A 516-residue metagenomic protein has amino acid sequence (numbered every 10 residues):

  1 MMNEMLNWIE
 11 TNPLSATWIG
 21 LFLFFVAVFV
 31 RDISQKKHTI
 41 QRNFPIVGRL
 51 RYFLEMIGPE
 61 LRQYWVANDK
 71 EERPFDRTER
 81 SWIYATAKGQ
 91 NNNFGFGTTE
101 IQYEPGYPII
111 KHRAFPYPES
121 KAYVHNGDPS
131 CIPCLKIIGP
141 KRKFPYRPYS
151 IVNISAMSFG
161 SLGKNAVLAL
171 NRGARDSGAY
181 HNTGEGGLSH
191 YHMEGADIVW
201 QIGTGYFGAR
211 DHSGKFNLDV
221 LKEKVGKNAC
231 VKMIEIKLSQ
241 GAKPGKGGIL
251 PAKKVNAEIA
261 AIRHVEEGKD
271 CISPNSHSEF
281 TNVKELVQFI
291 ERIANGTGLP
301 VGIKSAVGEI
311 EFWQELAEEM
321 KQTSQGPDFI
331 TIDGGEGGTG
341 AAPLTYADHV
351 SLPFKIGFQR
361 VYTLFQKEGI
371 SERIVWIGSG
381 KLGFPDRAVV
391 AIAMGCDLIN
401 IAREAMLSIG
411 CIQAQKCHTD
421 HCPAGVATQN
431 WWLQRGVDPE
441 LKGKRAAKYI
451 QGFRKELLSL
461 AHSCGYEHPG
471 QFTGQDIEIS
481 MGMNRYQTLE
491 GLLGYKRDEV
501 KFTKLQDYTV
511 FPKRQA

Functional and structural regions predicted by a protein language model:
M2-R175, A179-A196, W200-H212, F216-A242 (+2 more regions): Conserved, well-structured core domains of diverse proteins
K164, L168, S177, D219-E223 (+2 more regions): Internal alpha/beta core interface subdomains
G184-G186, L299-K304, P327, S371 (+1 more regions): Flexible, glycine/charged-enriched surface loops at secondary-structure junctions
W200, Y206-G208, A252-T281, G340-K355 (+1 more regions): Glycine-rich tight-turn/loop motif centered on a GG-T
R210-M233, K237, P353, T363 (+7 more regions): Phosphate/diphosphate-binding loops
K227-P251, I310, E315-I332: Carboxylate/His-rich catalytic cores and anion/metal-binding grooves
I272-Q434: Glycine-rich phosphate/ribose-binding loops and adjacent secondary-structure elements that form binding surfaces
G383-A388, I392-L492, K496-D498, T503-Q515: Gly/Ser/Thr/Ala-enriched C-terminal appendages of enzymes
